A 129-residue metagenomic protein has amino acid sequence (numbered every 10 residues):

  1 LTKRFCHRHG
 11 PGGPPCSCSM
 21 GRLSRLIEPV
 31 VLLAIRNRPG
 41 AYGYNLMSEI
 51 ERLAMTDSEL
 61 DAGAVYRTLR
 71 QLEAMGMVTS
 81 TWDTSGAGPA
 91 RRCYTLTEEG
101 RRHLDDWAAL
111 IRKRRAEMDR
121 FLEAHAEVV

Functional and structural regions predicted by a protein language model:
L1-L26, W107: Intrinsically disordered, low-complexity serine/threonine- and proline-rich regulatory segments
H7-G12, R102-V129: Amphipathic alpha-helical dimerization/coiled-coil segments that flank or bridge DNA-binding/regulatory modules
C18-A64: N-terminal helix-turn-helix DNA-binding core of bacterial DNA-binding proteins
V65-L72: Basic amphipathic alpha-helical segments that dock to polyanions
G76: Glycine-centered, phosphate/nucleic-acid-interacting loop/turn motifs that mediate DNA/RNA or nucleotide
S80: Short beta-strand "wing" residues that participate in macromolecule-binding interfaces
G86-A108: Basic, amphipathic "hinge/linker" alpha-helix immediately C-terminal to the N-terminal HTH DNA-binding motif
